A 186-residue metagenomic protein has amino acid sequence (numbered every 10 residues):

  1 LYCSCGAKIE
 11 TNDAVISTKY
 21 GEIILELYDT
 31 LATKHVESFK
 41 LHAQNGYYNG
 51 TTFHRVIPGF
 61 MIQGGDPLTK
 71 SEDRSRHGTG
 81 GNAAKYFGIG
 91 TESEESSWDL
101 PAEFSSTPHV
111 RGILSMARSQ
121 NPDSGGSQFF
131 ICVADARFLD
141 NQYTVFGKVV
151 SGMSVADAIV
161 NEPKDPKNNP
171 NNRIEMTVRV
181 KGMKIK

Functional and structural regions predicted by a protein language model:
C3-K186: Cyclophilin-like peptidyl-prolyl cis-trans isomerases
